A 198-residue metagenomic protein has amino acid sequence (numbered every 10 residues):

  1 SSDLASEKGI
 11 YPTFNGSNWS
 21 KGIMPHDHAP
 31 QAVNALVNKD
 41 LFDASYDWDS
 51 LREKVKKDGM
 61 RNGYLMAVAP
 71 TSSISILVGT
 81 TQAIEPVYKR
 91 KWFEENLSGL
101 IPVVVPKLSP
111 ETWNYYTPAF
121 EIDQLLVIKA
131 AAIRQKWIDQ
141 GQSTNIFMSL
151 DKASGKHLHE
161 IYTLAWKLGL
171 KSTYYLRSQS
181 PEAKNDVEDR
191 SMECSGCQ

Functional and structural regions predicted by a protein language model:
S6, I10, I23, D27 (+2 more regions): Catalytic alpha/beta core of large soluble enzyme barrels
T13-W19: Beta-strand segments within the central parallel beta-sheet cores of soluble alpha/beta enzyme folds
